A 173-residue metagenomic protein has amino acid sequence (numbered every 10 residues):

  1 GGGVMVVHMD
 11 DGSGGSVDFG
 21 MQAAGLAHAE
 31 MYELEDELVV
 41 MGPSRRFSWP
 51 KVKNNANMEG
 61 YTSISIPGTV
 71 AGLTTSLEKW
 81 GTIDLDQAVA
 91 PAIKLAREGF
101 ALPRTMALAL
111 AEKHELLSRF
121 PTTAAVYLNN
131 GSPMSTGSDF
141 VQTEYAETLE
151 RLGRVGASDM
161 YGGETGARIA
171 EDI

Functional and structural regions predicted by a protein language model:
G1-I173: Noncatalytic scaffold domains of N-terminal-nucleophile
